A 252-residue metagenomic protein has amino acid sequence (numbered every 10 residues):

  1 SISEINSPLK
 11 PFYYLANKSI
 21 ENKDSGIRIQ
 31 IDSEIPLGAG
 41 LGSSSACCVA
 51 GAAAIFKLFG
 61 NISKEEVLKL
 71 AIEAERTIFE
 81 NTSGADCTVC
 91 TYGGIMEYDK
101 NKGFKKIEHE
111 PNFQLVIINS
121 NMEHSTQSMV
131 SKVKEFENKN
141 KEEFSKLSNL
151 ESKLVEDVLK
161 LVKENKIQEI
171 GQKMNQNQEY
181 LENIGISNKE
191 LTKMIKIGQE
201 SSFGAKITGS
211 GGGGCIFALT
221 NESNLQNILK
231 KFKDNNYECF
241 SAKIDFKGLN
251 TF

Functional and structural regions predicted by a protein language model:
S1-K10, Y14-N17, L58-N61, K69-N81 (+2 more regions): C-terminal nucleotide
I2, I31, I35-L37, C48-G51: Metal-dependent C-N hydrolase catalytic cores
F12-A39, L70: Glycine- and acidic-rich phosphate- and metal-coordinating loops
D32, M174, I207-G211: Short beta-strands and strand-loop turn motifs
E34, G212, I244-F246: Residues that form or immediately flank small-molecule/cofactor binding pockets and catalytic motifs
G38-C48, T82-G93, K206, S210-G213: FAD-binding core of FAD-dependent oxidoreductases, characterized by glycine-rich FAD pyrophosphate-binding loops
L41-I62: DPxDG-like acidic metal-binding loop motif
